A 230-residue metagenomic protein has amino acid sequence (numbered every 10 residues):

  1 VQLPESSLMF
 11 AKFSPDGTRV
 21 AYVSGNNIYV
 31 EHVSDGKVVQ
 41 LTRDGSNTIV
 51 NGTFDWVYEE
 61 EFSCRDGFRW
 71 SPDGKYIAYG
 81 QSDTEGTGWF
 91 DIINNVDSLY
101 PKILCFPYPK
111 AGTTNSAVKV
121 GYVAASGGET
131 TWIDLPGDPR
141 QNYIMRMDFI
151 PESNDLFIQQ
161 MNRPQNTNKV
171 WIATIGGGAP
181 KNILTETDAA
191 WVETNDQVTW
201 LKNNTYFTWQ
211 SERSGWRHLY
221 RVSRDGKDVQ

Functional and structural regions predicted by a protein language model:
V1, I28, I77, V120-Y122 (+3 more regions): Hydrophobic beta-strand positions in blades of beta-propellers and related beta-sheet-rich domains
V1-T48, G137-R146: A conserved hydrophobic secondary-structure block that centers on an alpha-helix together with its immediately flanking
Q2, V38-S46, T131-D134, P180-T185 (+1 more regions): Beta-propeller fold detector
L8, T48-R65, D138-I144, D188-D196: Short glycine-/Asp-/Thr-/Trp-enriched loop segments that recur within the blades of beta-propeller repeat domains
R19-N27, H32, D66-R69, A78-T84 (+6 more regions): Beta-strand C-termini and the immediately following turn/loop, strongest in propeller blades
V33-G36, A124-G128, T174-G178, S223-K227: Short loop/turn segments that connect beta-strands within beta-propeller blades
L41-F68, Y76-D134: Predominantly five- to eight-bladed beta-propeller fold
A125, E129-N162: Long hydrophobic segments that form regular secondary structure
